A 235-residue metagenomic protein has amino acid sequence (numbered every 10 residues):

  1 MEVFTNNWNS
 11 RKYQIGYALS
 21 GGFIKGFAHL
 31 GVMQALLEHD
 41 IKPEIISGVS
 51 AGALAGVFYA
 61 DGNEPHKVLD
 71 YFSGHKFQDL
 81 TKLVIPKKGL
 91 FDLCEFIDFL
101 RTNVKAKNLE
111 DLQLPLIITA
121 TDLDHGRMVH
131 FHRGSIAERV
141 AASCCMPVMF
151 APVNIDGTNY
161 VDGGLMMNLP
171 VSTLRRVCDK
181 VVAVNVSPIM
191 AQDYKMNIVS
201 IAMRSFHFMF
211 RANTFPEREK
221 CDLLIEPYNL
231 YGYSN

Functional and structural regions predicted by a protein language model:
M1-V49, V57-N235: Patatin-like phospholipase
